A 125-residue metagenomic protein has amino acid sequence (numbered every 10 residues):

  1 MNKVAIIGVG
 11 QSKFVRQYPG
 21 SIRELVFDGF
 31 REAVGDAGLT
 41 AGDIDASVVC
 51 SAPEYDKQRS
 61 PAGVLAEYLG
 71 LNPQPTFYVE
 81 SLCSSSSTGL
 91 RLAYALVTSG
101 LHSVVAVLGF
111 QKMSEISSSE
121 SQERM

Functional and structural regions predicted by a protein language model:
M1-T76, A95-S99, A106-M125: Conserved "HGTGT" condensation-loop signature of ketosynthase/thiolase-family condensing enzymes that catalyze
T76-S86: Active-site nucleophile and cofactor-binding loops and adjacent substrate-binding regions of central metabolic enzymes
S87-A95: Conserved phosphate-binding catalytic cores of ATP/NTP-utilizing and phosphoryl-transfer enzymes
